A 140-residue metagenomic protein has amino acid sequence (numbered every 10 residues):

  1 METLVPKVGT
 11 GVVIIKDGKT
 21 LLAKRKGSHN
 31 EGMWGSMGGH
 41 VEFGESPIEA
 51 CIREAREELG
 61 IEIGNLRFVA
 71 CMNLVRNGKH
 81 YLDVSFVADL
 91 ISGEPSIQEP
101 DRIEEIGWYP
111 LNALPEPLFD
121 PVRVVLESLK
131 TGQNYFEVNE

Functional and structural regions predicted by a protein language model:
M1-T20, C71, V87: Conserved N-terminal beta-strand and adjoining loop/helix that marks the start of the Nudix/MutT-like hydrolase domain
K7, I15, S36, I63 (+2 more regions): Short connector loops at helix/strand junctions that flank enzyme active sites, especially segments positioning acidic
K16-R56: Conserved Nudix-box catalytic region and its N-terminal flanking loop in Nudix hydrolases and closely related
L22, S85-V87, W108: Conserved hydrophobic/aromatic beta-strand scaffold that supports enzyme active sites
H29, D101-E140: Nudix hydrolase/Nudix homology domain
E62-A70: A short coil-to-beta-strand element that immediately follows conserved catalytic motifs
M72-P95, V122-K130: Active-site-adjacent beta-strand/loop module that shapes the phosphate/pyrophosphate-binding cleft
